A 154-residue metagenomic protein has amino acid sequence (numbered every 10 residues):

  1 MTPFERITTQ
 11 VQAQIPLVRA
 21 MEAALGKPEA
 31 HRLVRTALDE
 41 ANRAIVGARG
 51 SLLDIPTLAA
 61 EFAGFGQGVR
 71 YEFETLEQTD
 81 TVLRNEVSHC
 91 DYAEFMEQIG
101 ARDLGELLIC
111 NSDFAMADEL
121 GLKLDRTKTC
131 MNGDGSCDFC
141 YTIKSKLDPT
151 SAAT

Functional and structural regions predicted by a protein language model:
M1-V82, D91-S112, K123-S136, K144-T154: N-terminal accessory segment detector
N85: A helicase ATPase "motif cassette" and its flanking acidic/Ser/Thr-rich regulatory loops
F139: Conserved SAM-binding loop
